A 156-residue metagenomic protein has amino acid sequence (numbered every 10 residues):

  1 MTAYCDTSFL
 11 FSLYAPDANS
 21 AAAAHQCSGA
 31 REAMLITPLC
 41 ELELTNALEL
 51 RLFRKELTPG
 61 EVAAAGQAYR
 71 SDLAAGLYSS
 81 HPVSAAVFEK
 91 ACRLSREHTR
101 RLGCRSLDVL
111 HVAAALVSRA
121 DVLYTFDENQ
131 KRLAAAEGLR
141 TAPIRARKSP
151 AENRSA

Functional and structural regions predicted by a protein language model:
M1-E43, A47, R51-A64, K148-E152: Short, well-structured N-terminal submotif of metal-dependent ribonuclease cores
T2, S71, A86, L116-A156: Acidic, PIN/NYN-like endoribonuclease modules and their adjacent C-terminal/linker elements
T7, L107-V109, D127: Conserved glycosyltransferase catalytic-site signature
L10, C40, V87, H111 (+1 more regions): Alpha-helix capping/helix-boundary segments
A22, E43, K90, R132-L133: Phosphate- and divalent-cation-binding pockets in alpha/beta enzyme and binding domains that engage nucleotide-derived
R31-M34, L77-S79, V117-L123: Short active-site oxyanion
G66, R70, A74-T99, V109: Acidic catalytic patch
